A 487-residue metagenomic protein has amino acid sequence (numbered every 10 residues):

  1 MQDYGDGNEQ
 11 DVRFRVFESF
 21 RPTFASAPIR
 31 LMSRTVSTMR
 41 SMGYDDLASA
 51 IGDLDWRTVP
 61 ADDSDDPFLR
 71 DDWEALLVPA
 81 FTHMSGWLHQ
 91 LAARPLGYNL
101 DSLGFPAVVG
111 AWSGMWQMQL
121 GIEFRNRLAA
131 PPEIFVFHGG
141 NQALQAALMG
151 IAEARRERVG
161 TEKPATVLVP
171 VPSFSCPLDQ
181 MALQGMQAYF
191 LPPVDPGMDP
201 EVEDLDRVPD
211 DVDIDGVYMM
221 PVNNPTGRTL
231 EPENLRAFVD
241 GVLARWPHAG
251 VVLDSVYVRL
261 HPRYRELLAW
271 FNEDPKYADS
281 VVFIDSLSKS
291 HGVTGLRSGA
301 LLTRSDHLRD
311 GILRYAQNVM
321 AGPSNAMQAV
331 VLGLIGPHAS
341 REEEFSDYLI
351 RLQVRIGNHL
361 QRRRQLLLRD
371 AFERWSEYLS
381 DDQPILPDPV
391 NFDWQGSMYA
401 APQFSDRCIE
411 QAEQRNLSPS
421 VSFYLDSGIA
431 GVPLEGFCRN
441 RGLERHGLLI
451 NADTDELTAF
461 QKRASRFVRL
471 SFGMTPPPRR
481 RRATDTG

Functional and structural regions predicted by a protein language model:
M1-A107, G114, A249, L470-F472: N-terminal "arm"/small-domain region of PLP-dependent enzymes with the aminotransferase-like
D66, R70-E74, Q90, L96-L103 (+4 more regions): Surface-exposed intrinsically disordered loops and tails
D71-W246, V258-A278, V282: Conserved core of the PLP fold type I
P106, G114, M118, A412-E413 (+3 more regions): PLP-dependent enzyme catalytic core of the Aspartate aminotransferase-like
D254-S255: Walker B catalytic acidic pair
N272-L313, A321-V330: Active-site PLP attachment segment
Y277-A278, S305-G311, P337-E343, R407-E410: Short helix-loop capping/hinge motifs at secondary-structure junctions, enriched in acidic/polar residues
S346-F372, Y378-R407: Conserved glycine-rich beta-strand-loop-beta hairpin in the small C-terminal domain of fold type I
